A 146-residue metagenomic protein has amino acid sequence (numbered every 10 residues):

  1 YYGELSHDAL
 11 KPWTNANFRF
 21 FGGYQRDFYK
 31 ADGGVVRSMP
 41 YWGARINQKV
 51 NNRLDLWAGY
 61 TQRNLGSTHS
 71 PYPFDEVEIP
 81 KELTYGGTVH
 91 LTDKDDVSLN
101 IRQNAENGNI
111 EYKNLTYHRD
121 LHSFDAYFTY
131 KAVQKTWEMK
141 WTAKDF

Functional and structural regions predicted by a protein language model:
Y1-F146: Long, low-hydrophobicity, solvent-exposed regions enriched in small/turn-prone and acidic residues
